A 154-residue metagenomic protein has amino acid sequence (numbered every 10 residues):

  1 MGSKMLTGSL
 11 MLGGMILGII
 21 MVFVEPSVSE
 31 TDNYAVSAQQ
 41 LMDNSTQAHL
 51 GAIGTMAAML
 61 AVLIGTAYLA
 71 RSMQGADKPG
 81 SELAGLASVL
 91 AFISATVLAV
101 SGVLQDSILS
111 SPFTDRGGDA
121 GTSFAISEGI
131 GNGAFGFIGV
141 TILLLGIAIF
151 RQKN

Functional and structural regions predicted by a protein language model:
M1-N154: Hydrophobic, aromatic-enriched alpha-helical segments typical of multi-pass transmembrane helices
